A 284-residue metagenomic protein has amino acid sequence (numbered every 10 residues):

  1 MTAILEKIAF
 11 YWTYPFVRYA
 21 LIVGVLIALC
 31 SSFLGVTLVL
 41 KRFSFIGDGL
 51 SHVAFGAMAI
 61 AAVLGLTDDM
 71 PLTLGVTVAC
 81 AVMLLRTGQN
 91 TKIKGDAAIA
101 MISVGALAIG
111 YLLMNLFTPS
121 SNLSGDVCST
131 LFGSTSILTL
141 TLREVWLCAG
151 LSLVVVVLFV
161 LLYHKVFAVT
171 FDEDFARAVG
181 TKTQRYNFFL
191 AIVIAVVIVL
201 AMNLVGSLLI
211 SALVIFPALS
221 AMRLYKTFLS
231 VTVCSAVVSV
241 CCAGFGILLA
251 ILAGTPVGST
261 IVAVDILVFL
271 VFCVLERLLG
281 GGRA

Functional and structural regions predicted by a protein language model:
M1-L29: Membrane-interfacial amphipathic/re-entrant helices at transmembrane-helix boundaries
K7-I8, S103-V160: Transmembrane helix-bundle core of multi-pass membrane transporters and related energy-transducing complexes
L21-V25, M70-G75, A97-M101, V145-G150 (+3 more regions): Hydrophobic alpha-helical transmembrane segments
V23-S31, A57, A61, L72-L84 (+15 more regions): Alpha-helical transmembrane segments in multi-pass membrane proteins
V36-S51, F55-S121, A221-V233, A250-G254 (+1 more regions): Short loop segments and helix-boundary regions at transmembrane helix junctions of multi-pass inner-membrane proteins
L140-P217: Helix-loop-helix "hairpin" substructures at the membrane interface of multi-pass membrane proteins
N203-S259: Transmembrane alpha-helical segments in multi-pass inner-membrane proteins
G258-V262, I266-A284: Cytosolic-side transmembrane-helix boundaries in multi-pass membrane proteins
